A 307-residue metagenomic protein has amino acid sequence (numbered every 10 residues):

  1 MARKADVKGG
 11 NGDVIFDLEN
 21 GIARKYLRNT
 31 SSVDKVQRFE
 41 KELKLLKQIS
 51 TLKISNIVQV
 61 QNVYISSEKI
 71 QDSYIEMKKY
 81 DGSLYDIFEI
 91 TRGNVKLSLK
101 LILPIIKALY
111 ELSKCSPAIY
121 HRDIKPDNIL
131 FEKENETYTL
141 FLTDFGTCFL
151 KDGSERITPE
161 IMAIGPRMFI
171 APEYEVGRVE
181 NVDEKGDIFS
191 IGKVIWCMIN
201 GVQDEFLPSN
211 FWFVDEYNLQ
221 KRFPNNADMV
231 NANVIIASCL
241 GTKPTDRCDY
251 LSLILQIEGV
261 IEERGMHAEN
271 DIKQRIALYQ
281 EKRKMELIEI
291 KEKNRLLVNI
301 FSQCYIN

Functional and structural regions predicted by a protein language model:
N11-K41: ATP-binding glycine-rich loop module of kinase domains
Q59-S73: Short beta-strand micro-motifs within the conserved protein kinase catalytic domain, predominantly in the N-lobe
K69-S83: Conserved short submotifs of the Hanks-type protein kinase catalytic core that shape the nucleotide-binding pocket
S113-E132: Catalytic-loop of the protein kinase fold
T158-Y174: Conserved activation segment of eukaryotic-like protein kinases, specifically the C-terminal portion of the activation
L240-S252: A conserved short helix/loop substructure at the end of the activation segment of eukaryotic-like protein kinase domains
